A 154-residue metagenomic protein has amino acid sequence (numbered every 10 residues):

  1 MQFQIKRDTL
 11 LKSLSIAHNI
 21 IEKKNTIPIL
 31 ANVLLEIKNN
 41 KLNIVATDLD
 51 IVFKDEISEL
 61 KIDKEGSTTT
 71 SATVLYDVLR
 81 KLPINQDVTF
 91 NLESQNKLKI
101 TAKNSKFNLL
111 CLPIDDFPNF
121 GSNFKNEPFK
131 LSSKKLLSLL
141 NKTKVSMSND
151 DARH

Functional and structural regions predicted by a protein language model:
M1-H154: Structural preference for solvent-exposed beta-strand-turn elements and adjacent flexible terminal/loop segments within
